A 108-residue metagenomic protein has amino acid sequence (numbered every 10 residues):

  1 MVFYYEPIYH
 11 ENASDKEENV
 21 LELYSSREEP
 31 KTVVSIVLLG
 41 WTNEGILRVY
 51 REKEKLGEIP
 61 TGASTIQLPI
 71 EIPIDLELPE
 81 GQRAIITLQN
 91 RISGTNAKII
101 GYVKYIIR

Functional and structural regions predicted by a protein language model:
M1-R108: Beta-strand-centric surfaces of beta-sandwich/beta-rich domains
